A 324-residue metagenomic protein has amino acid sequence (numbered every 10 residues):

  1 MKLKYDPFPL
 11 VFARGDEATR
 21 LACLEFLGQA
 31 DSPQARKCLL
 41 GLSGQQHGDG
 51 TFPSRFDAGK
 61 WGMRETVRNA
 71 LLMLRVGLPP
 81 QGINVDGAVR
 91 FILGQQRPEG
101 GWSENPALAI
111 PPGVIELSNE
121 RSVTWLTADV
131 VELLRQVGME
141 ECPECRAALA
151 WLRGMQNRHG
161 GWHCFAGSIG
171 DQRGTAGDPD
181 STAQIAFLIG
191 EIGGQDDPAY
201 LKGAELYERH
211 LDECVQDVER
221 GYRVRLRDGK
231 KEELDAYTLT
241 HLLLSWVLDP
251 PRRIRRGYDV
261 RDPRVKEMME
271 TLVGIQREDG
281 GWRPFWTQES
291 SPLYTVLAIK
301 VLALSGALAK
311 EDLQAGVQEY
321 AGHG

Functional and structural regions predicted by a protein language model:
D6-K37, S54-G87, S103-A147, R158-K202 (+2 more regions): An alpha-helical repeat/solenoid feature that recognizes helix-turn-helix modules
P7-F8, L39-L42, A88-L93, L152-R153 (+4 more regions): Buried hydrophobic core positions in alpha-solenoid tandem helical repeats
L39-Q46, E104-N105, M269-Q276: Active-site-adjacent bridging/hinge elements
G48-G50, P112-G113, D279: Flexible, solvent-exposed coil segments and beta strand-coil junctions, predominantly the extracellular/periplasmic
H241, A321-G324: Extended, charge-rich intrinsically disordered regulatory tails
R277, W282-F285, L313-A321: Compact disulfide-stabilized, cysteine-rich extracellular microdomains and processed peptide cores in secreted proteins
